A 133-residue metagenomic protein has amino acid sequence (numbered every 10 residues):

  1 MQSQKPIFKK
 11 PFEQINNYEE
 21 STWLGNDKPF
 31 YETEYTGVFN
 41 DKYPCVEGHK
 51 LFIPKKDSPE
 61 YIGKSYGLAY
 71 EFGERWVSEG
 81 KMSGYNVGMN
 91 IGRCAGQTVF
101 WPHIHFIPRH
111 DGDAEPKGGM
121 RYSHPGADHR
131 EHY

Functional and structural regions predicted by a protein language model:
M1-Y133: HIT superfamily nucleotide-processing domains
